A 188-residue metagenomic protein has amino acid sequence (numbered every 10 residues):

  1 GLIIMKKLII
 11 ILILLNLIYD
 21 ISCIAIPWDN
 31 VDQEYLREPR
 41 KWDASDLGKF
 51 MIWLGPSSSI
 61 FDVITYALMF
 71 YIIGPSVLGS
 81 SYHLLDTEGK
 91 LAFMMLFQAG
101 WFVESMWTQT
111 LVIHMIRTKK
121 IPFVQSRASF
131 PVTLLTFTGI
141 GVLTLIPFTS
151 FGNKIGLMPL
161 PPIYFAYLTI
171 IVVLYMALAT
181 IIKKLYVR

Functional and structural regions predicted by a protein language model:
G1-I121: Membrane-embedded transport module
N16, F70-L78, Q98-R188: C-terminal transmembrane module of polytopic membrane proteins
